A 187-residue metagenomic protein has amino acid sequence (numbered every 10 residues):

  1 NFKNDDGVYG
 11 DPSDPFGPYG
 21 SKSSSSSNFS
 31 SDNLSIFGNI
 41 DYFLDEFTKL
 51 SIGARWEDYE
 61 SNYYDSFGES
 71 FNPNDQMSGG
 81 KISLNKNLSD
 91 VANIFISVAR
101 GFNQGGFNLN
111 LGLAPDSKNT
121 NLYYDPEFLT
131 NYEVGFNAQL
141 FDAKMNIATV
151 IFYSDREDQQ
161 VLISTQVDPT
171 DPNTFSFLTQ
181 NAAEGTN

Functional and structural regions predicted by a protein language model:
N1-S89, N119: Signature of Gram-negative outer-membrane beta-barrel scaffolds
K3, W56-N62, V98-Q104, L111-L113 (+2 more regions): Transmembrane beta-strands of outer-membrane beta-barrel pores
T48, A92-I94, L111: Glycine/serine-rich loop-strand microenvironments at binding/catalytic pocket rims
N62-G68, N108-N110, V161-I163: Short acidic, glycine/proline-rich loop/turn micro-motifs
N87, N93-A99, Y123-Q180, E184-T186: Membrane-embedded beta-barrel scaffold of Gram-negative outer-membrane proteins
L109-E127: Solvent-exposed loop/turn elements at secondary-structure boundaries
